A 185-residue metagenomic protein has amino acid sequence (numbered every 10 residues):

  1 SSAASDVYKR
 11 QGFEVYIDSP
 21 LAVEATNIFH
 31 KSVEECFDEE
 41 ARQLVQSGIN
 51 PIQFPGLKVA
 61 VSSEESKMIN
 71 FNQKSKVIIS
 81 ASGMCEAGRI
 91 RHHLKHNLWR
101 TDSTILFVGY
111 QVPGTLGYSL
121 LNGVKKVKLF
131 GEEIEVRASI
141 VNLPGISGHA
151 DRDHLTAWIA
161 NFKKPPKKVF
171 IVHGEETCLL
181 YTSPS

Functional and structural regions predicted by a protein language model:
S2, V15-Y16, H173-T177: An alpha-helix initiation/capping motif
S2-D6, R91-L94: Histidine-anchored nucleotide/phosphate-binding helix
A3-Q11, Y181-S185: Conserved small/polar residues in nucleotide/adenosyl-binding loops
D6, F37-D38, K163: Residues that cap or delimit alpha-helices
E14-K31: Short, conserved secondary-structure transition motifs
I28-I49, L116-V136: Acidic, Ser/Thr-rich peripheral helices and adjacent loops at domain boundaries
Q43-S62: Long, charged amphipathic helices and adjacent flexible linkers at domain junctions
L57-S183: C-terminal regulatory/interaction regions
